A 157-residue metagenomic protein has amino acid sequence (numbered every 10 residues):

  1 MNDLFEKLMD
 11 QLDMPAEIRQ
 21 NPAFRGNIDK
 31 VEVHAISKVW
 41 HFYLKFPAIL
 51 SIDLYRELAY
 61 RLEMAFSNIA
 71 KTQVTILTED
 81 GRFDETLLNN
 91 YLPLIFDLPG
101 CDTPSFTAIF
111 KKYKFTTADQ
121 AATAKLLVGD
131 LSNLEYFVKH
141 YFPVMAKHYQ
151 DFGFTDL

Functional and structural regions predicted by a protein language model:
M1-L157: Intrinsically disordered, low-complexity basic tails and flexible linkers associated with large NTP-driven
